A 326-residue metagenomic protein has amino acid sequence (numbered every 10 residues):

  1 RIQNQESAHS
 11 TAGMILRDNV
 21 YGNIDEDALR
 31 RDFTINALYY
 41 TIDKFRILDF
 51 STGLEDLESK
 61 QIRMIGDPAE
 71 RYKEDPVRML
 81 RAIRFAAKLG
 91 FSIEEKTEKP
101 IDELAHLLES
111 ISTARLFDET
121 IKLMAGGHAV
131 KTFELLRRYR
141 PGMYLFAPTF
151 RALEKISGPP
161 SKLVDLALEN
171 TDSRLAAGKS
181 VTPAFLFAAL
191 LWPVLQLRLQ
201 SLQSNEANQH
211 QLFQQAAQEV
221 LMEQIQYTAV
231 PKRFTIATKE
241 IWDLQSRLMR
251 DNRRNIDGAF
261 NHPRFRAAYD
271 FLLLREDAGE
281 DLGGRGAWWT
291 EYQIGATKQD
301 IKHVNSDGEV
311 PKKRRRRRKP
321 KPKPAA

Functional and structural regions predicted by a protein language model:
R1-A326: Catalytic cores of the polymerase beta-like nucleotidyltransferase superfamily and closely associated nucleotide
